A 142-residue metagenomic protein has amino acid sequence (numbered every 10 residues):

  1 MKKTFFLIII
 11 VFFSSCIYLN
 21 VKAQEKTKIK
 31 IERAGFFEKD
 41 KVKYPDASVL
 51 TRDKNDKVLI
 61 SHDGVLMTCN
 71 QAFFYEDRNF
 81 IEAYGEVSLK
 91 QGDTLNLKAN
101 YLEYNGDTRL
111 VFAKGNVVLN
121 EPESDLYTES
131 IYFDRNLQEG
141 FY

Functional and structural regions predicted by a protein language model:
M1-K26: Bacterial Sec-dependent N-terminal signal peptides
L19-Y142: N-terminal amphipathic/hydrophobic interface segments
